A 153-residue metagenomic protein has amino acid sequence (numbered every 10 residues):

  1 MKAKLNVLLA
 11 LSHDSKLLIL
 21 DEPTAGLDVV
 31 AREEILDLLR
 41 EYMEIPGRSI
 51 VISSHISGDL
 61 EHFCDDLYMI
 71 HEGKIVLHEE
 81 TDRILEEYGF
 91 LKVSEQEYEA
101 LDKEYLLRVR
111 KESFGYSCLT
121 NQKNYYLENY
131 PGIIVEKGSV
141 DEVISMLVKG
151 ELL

Functional and structural regions predicted by a protein language model:
V7: Hydrophobic anchor residue at the start of the ABC signature
D14: Conserved catalytic motifs of ABC-family nucleotide-binding domains
L18-E22: Catalytic Walker B motif of ABC-type/P-loop ATPase nucleotide-binding domains
T24-A25, S57: Short loop immediately C-terminal to the Walker-B catalytic DE motif in ABC-type ATPase nucleotide-binding domains
V29-A31: Helix N-cap at the start of a conserved alpha-helix in ABC-type nucleotide-binding domains
L36-T120: ABC transporter nucleotide-binding domain
L107-L153: C-terminal coupling/interaction segments
